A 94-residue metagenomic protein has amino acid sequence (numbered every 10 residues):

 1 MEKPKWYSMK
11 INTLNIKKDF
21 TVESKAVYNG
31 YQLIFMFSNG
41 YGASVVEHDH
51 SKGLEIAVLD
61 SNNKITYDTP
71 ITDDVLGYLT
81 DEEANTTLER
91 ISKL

Functional and structural regions predicted by a protein language model:
M1, G42-S44, L94: Generic hydrophobic segment detector
E2-N39, I65, P70: Negatively charged, low-complexity tracts enriched in Asp/Glu with abundant Ser/Thr
Y7-T13, V75, L79-L94: Low-complexity intrinsically disordered segments
S44-L79: Intrinsically disordered, low-complexity regulatory segments enriched in Ser/Thr/Pro and charged residues
